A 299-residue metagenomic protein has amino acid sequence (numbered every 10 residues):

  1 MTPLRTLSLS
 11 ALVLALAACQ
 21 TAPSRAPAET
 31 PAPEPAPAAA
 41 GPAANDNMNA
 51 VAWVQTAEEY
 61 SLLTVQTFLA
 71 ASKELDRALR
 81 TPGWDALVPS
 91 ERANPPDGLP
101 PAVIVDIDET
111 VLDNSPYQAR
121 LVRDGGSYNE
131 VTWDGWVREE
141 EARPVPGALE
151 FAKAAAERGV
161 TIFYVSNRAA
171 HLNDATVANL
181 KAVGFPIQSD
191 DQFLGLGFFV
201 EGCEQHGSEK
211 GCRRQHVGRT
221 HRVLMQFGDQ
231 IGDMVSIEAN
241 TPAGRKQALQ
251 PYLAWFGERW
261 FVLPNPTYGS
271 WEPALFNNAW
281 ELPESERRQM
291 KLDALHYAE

Functional and structural regions predicted by a protein language model:
M1-S8: Bacterial N-terminal signal peptides that target proteins for export
S8-A17: Bacterial N-terminal signal peptides
C19-V105, N277-E299: Non-catalytic pre-domain segments flanking phosphatase-related domains
W53-L62, D134-E141, F163-R168, V200-E204: Second-shell loop/turn segments in exported
Q66, A70, G135, R143 (+6 more regions): Extracytoplasmic/secreted proteins, especially bacterial periplasmic and envelope-associated proteins
P100-A102, V111-P146, E150, E157: Active-site neighborhood of HAD-like aspartate-dependent phosphohydrolases
E109, A148-L180, Q192-L194, I231: Substrate-recognition element of Asp-dependent hydrolases with the DxDx(T/V) motif
N173-E299: C-terminal cap/substrate-recognition subdomain and adjoining C-terminal extension of metal-dependent phosphatase-like
